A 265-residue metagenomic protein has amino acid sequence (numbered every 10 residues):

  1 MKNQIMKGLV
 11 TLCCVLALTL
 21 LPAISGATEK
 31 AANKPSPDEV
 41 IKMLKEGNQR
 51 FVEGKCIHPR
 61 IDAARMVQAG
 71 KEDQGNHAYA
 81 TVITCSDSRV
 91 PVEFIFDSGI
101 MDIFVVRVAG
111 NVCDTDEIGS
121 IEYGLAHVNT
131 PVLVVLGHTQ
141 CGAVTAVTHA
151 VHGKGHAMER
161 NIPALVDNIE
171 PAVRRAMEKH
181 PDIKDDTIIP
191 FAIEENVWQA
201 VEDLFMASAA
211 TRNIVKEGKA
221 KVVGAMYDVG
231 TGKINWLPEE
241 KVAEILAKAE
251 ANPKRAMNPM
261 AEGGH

Functional and structural regions predicted by a protein language model:
M1-M6: N-terminal secretory signal peptides that target proteins for export/translocation
V10-L21: Bacterial N-terminal signal peptides
G26-G75, I100-M101, G110-G119, Y123-N129 (+1 more regions): Divalent-metal-activated hydrolytic enzyme cores
A78-Y79, I83-S120: Active-site cofactor/substrate anionic-group-binding motifs, chiefly glycine- and Lys/Arg-rich phosphate-binding loops
Y79, N129-V132: Loop/turn elements at helix/coil->beta-strand transitions in domains of secreted/extracellular proteins
I83-C85, R107, V134-H138, V223-D228: Short beta-strand segments
S88-R89, H138-A143: Gly/Ser/Thr-rich loops at beta-strand to alpha-helix junctions that form or flank small-molecule/cofactor-binding
V92-E93, V144-A146: Short glycine-/acidic-enriched loop or helix-start segments at secondary-structure transitions that form or flank
